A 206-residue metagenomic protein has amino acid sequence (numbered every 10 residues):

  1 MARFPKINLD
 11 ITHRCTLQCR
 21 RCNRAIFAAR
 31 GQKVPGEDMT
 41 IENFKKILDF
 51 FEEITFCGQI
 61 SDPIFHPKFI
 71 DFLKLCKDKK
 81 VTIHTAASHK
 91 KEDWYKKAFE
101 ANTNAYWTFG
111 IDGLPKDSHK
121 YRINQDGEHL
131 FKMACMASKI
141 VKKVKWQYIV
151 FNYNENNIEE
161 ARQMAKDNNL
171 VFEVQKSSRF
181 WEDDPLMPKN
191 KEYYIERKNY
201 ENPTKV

Functional and structural regions predicted by a protein language model:
M1-Y106, K120-E128, K132, N168 (+1 more regions): Conserved alpha-helical substructure of the radical SAM core
L17, K116, V144: Glycine-centered loop/turn positions within well-structured domains that cap or flank conserved ligand/cofactor-binding
F50-C57, K80-T82, T103-I111, E128-K205: Conserved C-terminal portion of the radical SAM core fold that forms the substrate/S-adenosylmethionine-binding
